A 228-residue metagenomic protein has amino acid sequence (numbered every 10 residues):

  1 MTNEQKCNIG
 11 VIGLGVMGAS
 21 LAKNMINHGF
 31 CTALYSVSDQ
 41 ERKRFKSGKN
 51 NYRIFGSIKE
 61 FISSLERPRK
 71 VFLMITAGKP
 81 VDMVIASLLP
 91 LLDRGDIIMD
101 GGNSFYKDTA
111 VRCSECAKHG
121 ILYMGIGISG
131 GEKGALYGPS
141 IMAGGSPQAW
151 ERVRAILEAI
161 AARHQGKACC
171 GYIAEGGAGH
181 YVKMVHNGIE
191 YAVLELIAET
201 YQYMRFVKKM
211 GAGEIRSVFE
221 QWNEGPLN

Functional and structural regions predicted by a protein language model:
M1-R69, G95, E132-A135: NAD(P)+-binding Rossmann beta1-loop-alpha1 motif at the extreme N-terminus of oxidoreductases
I12, Y35, F55-S57, M74 (+3 more regions): Structural motif
G13, E214-Q221: Beta-strand segments within the central parallel beta-sheet cores of soluble alpha/beta enzyme folds
D39, I58, G78, Y106-D108: The beta1-alpha1 cofactor-binding region of Rossmann-like NAD(H)/NADP(H)-dependent oxidoreductases
S63, S87-L88: N-terminal small/polar loop signature for handling phosphorylated ligands or for N-terminal nucleophile
K70-S87: Glycine/threonine-rich flexible loop motifs
V81-V84, M99, F105-R216, G225-L227: Rossmann-fold dinucleotide-binding core
P90-R94: Short, conserved loop/helix-junction motifs that constitute active-site signature segments in enzyme catalytic cores
